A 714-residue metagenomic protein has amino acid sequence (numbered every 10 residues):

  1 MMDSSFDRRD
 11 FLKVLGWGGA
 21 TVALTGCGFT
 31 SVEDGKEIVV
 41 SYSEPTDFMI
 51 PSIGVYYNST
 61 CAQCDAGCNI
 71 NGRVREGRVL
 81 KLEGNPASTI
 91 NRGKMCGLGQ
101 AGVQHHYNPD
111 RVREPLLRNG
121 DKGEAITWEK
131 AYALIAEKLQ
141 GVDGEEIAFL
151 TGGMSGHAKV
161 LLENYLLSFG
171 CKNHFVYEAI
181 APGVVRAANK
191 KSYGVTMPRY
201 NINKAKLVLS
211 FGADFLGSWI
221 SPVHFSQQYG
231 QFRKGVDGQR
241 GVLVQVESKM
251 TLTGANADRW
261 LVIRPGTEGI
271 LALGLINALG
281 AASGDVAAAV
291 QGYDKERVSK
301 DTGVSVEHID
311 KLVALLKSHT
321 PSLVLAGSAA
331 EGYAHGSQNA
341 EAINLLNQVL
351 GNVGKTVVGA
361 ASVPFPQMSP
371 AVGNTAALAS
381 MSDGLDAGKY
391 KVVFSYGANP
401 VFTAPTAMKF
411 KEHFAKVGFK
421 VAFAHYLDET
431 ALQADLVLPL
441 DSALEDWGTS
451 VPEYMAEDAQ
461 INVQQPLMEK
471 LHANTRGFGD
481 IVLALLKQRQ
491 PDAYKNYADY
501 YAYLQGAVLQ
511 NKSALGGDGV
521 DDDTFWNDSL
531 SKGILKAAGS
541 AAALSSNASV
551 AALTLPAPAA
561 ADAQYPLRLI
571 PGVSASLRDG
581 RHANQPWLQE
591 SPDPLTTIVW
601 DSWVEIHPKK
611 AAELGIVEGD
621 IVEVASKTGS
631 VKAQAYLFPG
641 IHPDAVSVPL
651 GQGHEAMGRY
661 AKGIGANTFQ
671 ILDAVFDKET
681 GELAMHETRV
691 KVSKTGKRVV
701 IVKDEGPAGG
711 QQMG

Functional and structural regions predicted by a protein language model:
M1-A282, S305, I309, Y396 (+6 more regions): N-terminal export/assembly segments and adjacent metallocofactor-ligating motifs of anaerobic energy-metabolism
M2, N277, A281-V304, L467-A542 (+1 more regions): N-terminal leader/propeptide and maturation segments of large enzyme subunits in energy/redox metabolism and hydrolases
Y57-N58, E163, S210-N256, R264 (+3 more regions): A cross-kingdom feature strongest in bacterial/archaeal respiratory oxidoreductases
L80, I309, L323-V324, V353-A360 (+6 more regions): Acidic/polar loop patches that form or flank catalytic/metal-binding clefts of enzymes that bind anionic ligands
E146-G156, K300-V304, G327-Y333, P364-Q367 (+1 more regions): Conserved short loop/turn motifs at secondary-structure junctions
K172-G183, Q239-L243, N352-F365, V417-T430: A generic structural motif
M250-N256, A289-D294, T320-A326, K355-A360 (+3 more regions): Short acidic (Asp/Glu) and glycine-rich catalytic loops that position anionic groups and cofactors
L316-A387, E453-Y454, L544: A glycine-rich, hydrophobic/aromatic-adjacent loop/helix-cap motif
